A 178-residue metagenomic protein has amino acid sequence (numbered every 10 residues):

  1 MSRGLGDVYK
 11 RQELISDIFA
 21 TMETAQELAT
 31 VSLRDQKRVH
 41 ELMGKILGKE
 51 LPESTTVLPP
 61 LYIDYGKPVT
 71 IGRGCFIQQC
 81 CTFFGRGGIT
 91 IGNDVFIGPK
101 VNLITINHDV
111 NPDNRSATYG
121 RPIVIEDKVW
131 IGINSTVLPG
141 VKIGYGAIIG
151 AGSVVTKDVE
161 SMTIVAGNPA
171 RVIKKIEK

Functional and structural regions predicted by a protein language model:
M1, V155, A166: Conserved Rossmann-like nucleotide-binding pocket used by diverse enzymes that bind dinucleotide cofactors
M1-Y9: Single conserved hydrophobic/aromatic residue that forms the stacking wall/gate of nucleotide- or nucleobase-binding
Q12-P68, G72: Extended, small-residue-rich solenoid/repeat segments and analogous flexible loops that form exposed scaffolds
L61-I71, F76-K142, N168-K178: Flexible, glycine/small-residue-enriched loop-and-beta-strand segment within the central core of proteins
T105, K157-M162: Short arginine-rich
W130, I148, I164-A166: Short-chain dehydrogenase/reductase
I133-D158: Beta-rich strand-turn-strand
